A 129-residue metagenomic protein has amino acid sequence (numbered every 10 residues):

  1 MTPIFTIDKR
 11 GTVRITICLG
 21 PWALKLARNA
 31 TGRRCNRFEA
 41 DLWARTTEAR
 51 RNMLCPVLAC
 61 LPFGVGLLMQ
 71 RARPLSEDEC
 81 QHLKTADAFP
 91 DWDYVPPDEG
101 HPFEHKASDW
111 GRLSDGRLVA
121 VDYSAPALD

Functional and structural regions predicted by a protein language model:
T2-E48, P62-L67: ATP-binding glycine-rich loop module of kinase domains
V13, R51-L58, E104-S108: Short small/polar-residue motifs
R28, R45-P90: Conserved structural core of kinase catalytic domains
R34, C80-H82, S124-D129: Active-site Asp-x-Gly
D93-G100: Protein kinase catalytic-loop region centered on the HRD/HxD motif
G100-D129: Catalytic activation segment of kinase domains across protein kinase-like and atypical kinase folds
